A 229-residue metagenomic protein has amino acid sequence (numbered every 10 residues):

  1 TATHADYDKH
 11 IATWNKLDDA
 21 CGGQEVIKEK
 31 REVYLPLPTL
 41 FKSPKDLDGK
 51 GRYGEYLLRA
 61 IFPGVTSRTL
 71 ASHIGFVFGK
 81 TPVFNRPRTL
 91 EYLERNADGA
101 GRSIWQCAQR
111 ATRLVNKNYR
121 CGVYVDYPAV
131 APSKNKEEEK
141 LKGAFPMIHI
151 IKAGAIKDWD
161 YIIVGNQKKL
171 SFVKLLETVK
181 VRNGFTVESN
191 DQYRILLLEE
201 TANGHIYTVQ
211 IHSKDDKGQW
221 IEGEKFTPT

Functional and structural regions predicted by a protein language model:
T1-H149: Extended, helix-rich architectural segments
A129-T229: Structured, contiguous alpha/beta core segments that scaffold functional sites
